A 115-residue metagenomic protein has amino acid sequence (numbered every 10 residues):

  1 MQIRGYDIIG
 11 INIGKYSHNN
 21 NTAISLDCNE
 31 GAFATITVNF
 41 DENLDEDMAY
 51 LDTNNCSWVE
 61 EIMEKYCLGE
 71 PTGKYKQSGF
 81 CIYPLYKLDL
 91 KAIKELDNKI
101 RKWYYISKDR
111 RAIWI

Functional and structural regions predicted by a protein language model:
M1-C28: OB-fold ssDNA-binding interfaces and closely related basic DNA-contact patches used across DNA replication/repair
Q2, S25, T35-T37, K87: Ser/Thr- (and often Asn-) enriched beta-sheet segments in non-cytosolic proteins
H18, S25-A32, G73-S78: Short, flexible beta-strand-to-coil junctions
D27-L68: Acidic, aromatic-enriched beta-alpha/helix-loop junctions
T53-I106: Short, compact, well-ordered microdomains
D109-I115: Non-catalytic accessory regions used for complex assembly or targeting
